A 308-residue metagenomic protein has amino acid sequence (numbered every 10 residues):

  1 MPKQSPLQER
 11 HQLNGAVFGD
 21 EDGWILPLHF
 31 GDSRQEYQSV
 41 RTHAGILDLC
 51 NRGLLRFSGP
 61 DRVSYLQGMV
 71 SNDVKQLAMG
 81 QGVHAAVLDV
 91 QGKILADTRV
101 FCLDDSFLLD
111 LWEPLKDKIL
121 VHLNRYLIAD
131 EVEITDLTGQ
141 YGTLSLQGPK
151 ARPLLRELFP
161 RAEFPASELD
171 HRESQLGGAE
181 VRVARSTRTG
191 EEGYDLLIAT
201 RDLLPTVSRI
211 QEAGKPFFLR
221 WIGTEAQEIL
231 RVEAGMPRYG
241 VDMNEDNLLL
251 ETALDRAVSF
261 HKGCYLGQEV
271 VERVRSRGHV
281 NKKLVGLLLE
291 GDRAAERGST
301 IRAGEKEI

Functional and structural regions predicted by a protein language model:
M1-I308: Basic, glycine/lysine-rich polyanion-binding surfaces/domains
